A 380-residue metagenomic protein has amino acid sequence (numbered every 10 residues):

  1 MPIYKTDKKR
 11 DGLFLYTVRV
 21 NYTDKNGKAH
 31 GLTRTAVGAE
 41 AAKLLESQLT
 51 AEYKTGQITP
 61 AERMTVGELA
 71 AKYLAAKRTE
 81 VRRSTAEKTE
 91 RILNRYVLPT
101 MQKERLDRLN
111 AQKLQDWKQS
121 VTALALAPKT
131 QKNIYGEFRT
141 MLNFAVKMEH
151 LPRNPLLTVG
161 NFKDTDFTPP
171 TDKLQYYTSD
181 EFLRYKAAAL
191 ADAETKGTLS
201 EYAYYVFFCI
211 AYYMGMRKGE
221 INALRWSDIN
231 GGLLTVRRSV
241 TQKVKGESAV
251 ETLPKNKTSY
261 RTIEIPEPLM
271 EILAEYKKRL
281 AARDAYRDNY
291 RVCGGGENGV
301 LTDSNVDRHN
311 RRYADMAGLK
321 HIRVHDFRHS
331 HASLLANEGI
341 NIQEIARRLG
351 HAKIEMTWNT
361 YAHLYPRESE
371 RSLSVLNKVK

Functional and structural regions predicted by a protein language model:
K9-Q112, K278-R287: N-terminal DNA-binding module of tyrosine recombinases/phage integrases
T17-R19, G160-N161, A223-K278: Conserved tyrosine-mediated DNA breakage-rejoining catalytic core shared by Y-recombinases
G38, E62, L74-P155, A193-S200 (+2 more regions): N-terminal core-binding DNA-recognition domain of tyrosine site-specific recombinases/integrases
W117, K245-L253, E338-I340, N359 (+1 more regions): DNA/chromatin major-groove-contacting recognition/catalytic segments
L124, A187-E201, M214, I263 (+4 more regions): Short, basic (Lys/Arg/His-rich) helix/loop patches that form interaction surfaces in the mid-to-C-terminal regions
K132, K147-R153, L157-K218, N222-L224 (+4 more regions): Basic, Lys/Arg- and aromatic-enriched nucleic-acid-binding interface segment
A187, A191-E194, Q242-K245, A249-Y260 (+4 more regions): C-terminal secondary-structure termini that scaffold catalytic or DNA-interacting sites
R238-V240, M270, L349-S374: Catalytic-site neighborhood detector that most strongly recognizes the C-terminal catalytic loop/helix of tyrosine
